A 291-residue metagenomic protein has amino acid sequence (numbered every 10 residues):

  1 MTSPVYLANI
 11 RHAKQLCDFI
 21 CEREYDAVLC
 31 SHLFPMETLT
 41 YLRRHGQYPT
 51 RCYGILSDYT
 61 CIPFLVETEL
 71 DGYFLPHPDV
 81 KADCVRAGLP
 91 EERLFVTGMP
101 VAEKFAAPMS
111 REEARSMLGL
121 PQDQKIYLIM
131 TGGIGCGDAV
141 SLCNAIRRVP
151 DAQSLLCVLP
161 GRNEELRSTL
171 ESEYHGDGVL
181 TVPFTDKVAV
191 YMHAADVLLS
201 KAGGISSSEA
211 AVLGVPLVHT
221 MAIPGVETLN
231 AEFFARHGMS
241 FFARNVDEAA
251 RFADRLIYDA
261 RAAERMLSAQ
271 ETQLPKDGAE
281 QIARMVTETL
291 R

Functional and structural regions predicted by a protein language model:
M1-G88, R93-V96: Active-site and donor-binding regions of nucleotide-sugar-utilizing enzymes
D71-I126, T131-G133, R162: A nucleotide-sugar donor-handling region in carbohydrate enzymes
R111-E113, L120-A194: Donor-nucleotide binding loops and adjacent catalytic segments primarily of GT-B fold Leloir glycosyltransferases
H193-G203: Acidic donor-binding loop of glycosyltransferase active sites
A195-D196, G214-P216: A short alpha->beta transition loop at the rim of the catalytic pocket in nucleotide-sugar-dependent
P224-A253: Change "using UDP/GDP/dTDP sugars" to "using nucleotide sugars
F241, V246-D247, D254-T272, E288-R291: Conserved donor-nucleotide binding/catalytic region of nucleotide-linked donor-dependent transferases
P275-R291: C-terminal alpha-helical cap of glycosyltransferases
